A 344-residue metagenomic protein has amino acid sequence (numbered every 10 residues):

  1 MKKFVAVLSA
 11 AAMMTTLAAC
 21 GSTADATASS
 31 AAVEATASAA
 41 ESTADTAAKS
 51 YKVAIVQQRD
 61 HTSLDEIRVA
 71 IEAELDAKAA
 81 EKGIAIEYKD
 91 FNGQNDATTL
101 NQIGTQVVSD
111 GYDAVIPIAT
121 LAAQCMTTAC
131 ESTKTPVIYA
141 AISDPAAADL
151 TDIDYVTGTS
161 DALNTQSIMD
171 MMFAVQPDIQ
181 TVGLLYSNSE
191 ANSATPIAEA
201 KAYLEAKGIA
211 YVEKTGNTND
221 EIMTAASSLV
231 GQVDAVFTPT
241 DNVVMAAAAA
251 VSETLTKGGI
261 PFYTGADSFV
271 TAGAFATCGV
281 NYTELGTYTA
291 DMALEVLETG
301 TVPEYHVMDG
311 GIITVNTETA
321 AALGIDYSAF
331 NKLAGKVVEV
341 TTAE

Functional and structural regions predicted by a protein language model:
A19-V33: Bacterial lipoprotein signal-peptidase II cleavage site
A47-A73, K78, K89-T98, S189 (+2 more regions): Extracytoplasmic "Venus flytrap"
V53, I71, D161-L204, E304-A322: An alpha-beta-alpha
A54-V56, V108-T120, I138, V182-L185 (+2 more regions): Periplasmic-binding protein-like
N95-D113, C125-T128, E221-D234: Short, well-structured alpha-helical segments in soluble
C125, A129-T165, T264-A276: Flexible loop/hinge segments that line or gate small-molecule binding clefts
P145-T151, T157-Q180, V280-G300: Hydrophobic alpha-helical segments within soluble ligand-binding/sensing domains
E295-E344: Hinge/cleft segment of the Venus flytrap/periplasmic-binding protein
